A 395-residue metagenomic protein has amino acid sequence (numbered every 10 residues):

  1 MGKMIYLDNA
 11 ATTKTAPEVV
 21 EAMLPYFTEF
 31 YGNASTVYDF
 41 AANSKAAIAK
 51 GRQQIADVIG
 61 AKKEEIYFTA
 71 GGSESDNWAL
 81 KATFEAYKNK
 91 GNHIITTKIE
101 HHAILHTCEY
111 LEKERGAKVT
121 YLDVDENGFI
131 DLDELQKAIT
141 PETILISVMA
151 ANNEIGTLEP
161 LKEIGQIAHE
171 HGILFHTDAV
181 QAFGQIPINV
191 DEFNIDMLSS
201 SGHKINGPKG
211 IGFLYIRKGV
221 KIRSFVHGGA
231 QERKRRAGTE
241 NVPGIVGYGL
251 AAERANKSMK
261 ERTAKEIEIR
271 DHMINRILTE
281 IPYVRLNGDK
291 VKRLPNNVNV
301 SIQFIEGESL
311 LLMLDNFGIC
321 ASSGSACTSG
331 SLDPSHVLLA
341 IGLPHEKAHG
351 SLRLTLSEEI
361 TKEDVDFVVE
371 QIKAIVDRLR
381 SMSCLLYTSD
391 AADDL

Functional and structural regions predicted by a protein language model:
M1-S389: Pyridoxal 5′-phosphate
D390-L395: A short, hydrophobic C-terminal helix/tail in secreted or cell-surface proteins
